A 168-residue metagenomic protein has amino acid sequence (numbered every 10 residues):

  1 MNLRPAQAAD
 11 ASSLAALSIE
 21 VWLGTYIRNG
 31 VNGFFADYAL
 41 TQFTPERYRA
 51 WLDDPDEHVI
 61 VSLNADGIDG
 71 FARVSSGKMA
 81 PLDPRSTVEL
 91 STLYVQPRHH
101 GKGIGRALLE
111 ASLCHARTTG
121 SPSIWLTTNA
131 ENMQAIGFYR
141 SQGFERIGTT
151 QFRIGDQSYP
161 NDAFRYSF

Functional and structural regions predicted by a protein language model:
M1-L3: Extreme N-terminal starter segment of soluble prokaryotic enzymes
P5-A11, A15-R98, R106-H115, T119 (+2 more regions): Acetyl-CoA-dependent GNAT
Y38, K102, I124-W125: A generic secondary-structure micro-motif detector that highlights 1-2 residue hydrophobic/ambivalent hotspots embedded
I60, P84-V88, P122-W125, N129-I136 (+1 more regions): C-terminal "cap" of GNAT-fold acetyltransferases
Q96-R98, K102, A130-E131: Active-site acidic-Proline motif in GNAT/NAT acetyltransferases
